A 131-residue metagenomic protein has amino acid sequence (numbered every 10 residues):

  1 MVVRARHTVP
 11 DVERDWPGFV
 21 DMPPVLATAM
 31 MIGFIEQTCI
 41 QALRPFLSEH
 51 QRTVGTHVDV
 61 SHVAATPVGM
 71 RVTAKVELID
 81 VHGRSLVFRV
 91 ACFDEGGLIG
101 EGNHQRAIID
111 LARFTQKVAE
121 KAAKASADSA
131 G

Functional and structural regions predicted by a protein language model:
M1-L26: Catalytic strand-loop segment that frames the active site of acyl-thioester-processing enzymes
V2-R4, F93, Q105-I109: Short beta-strand edge segments in extracellular beta-sheet folds
L26-F46: Short, well-structured hydrophobic secondary-structure segments
M30-M31, R52, A65, H104 (+2 more regions): Short capping/connector residues at structural and topological boundaries
C39-T73: Hydrophobic beta-strand-centered segment that forms part of the acyl-chain substrate-binding groove
V60-E95: Hydrophobic beta-sheet segments that form the core/acyl-binding groove of ACP/CoA-dependent acyl-chain-processing
Q105-G131: C-terminal output/interaction extensions
